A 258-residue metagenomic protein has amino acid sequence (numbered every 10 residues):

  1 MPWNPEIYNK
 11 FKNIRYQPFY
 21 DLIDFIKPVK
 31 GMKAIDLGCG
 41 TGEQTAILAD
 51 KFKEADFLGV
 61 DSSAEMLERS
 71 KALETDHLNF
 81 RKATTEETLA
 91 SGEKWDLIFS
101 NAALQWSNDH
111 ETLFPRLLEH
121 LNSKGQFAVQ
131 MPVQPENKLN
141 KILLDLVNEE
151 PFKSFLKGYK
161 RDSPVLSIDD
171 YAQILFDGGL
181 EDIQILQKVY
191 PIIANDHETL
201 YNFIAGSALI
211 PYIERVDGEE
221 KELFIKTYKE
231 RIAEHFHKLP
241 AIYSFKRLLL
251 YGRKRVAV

Functional and structural regions predicted by a protein language model:
M1-Y16: Class I SAM-dependent methyltransferase Rossmann-like catalytic core, especially the SAM/SAH-binding loop
W3, T41-E43, Y159-V258: Conserved Class I S-adenosyl-L-methionine
N13-M32, I47: Conserved alpha-helix/loop element of class I SAM-dependent methyltransferases that forms part of the SAM/SAH-binding
K33-T88, T112: Class I SAM-dependent methyltransferase SAM/SAH-binding core
L89-I98: A short acidic, Gly/Pro-enriched loop at the edge of an enzyme's catalytic core that lines a small-molecule cofactor
L97-E111, V133: A short SAM/SAH-binding and catalytic strip from SAM-dependent methyltransferases
E111-Q126: A short glycine-rich, Lys/Arg-flanked "PGG" loop and its adjoining helix->strand segment in the class I
Q126-K153: Conserved class I S-adenosyl-L-methionine
